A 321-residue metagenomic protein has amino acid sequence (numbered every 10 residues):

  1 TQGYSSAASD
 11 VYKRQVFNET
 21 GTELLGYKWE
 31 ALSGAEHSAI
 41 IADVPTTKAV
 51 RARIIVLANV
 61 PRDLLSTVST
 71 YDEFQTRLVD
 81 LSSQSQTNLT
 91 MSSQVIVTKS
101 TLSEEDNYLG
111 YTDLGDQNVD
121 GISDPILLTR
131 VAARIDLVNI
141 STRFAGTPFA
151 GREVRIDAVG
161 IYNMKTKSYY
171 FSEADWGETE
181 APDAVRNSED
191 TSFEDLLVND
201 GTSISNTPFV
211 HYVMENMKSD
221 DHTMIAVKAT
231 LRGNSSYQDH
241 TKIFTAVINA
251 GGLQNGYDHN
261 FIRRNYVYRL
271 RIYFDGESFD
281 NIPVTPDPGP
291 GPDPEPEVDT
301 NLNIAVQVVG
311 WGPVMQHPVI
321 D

Functional and structural regions predicted by a protein language model:
T1-A8, Y12: Single conserved hydrophobic/aromatic residue that forms the stacking wall/gate of nucleotide- or nucleobase-binding
R14-V16, V60: Membrane-anchoring signal-anchor transmembrane alpha-helices and their immediate flanking context
V16-S33, V119-D321: Extracellular/surface-associated beta-sandwich interaction domains
Y27-T46: Aromatic/His-enriched, Gly/Pro-containing loop or helix-boundary segments that lie immediately adjacent to catalytic
L32, D63-I122, K242-G252: Structured interaction patches on ligand/partner-binding surfaces of diverse proteins
T46-A49, K218-S219: Surface-exposed, short loops/turns at beta-strand junctions within beta-sandwich domains
R51-N59, H222-A229: Short, aromatic- and glycine-rich surface loops/edge beta-strands on solvent-exposed regions
V60-R62, R130: Active-site-adjacent structural elements in enzyme catalytic domains
